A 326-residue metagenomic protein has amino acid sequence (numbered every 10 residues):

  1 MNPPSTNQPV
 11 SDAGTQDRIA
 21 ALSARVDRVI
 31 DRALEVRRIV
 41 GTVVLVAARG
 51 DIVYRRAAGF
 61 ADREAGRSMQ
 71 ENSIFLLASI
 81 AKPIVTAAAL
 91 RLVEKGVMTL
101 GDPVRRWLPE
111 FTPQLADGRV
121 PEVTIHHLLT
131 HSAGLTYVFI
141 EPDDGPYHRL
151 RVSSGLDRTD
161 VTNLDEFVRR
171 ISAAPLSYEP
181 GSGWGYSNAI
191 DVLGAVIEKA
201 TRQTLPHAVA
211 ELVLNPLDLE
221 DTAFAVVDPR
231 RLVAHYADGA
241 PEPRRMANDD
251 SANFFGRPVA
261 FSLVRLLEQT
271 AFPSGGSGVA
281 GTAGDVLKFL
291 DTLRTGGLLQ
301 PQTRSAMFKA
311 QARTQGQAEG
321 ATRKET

Functional and structural regions predicted by a protein language model:
M1-S23: Short, compositionally biased leader-like segments
Q16-L77, P113: Short, conserved catalytic-motif segment at the N-terminal edge
R25-D31, V44, G50, F75-V104 (+2 more regions): Active-site SXXK
T99-A116, P216-L217: Short, glycine/proline-biased beta-turn/loop segments that scaffold the active-site neighborhood
L115-T326: Short, surface-exposed loop or secondary-structure junction motifs that flank catalytic or metal-binding residues
